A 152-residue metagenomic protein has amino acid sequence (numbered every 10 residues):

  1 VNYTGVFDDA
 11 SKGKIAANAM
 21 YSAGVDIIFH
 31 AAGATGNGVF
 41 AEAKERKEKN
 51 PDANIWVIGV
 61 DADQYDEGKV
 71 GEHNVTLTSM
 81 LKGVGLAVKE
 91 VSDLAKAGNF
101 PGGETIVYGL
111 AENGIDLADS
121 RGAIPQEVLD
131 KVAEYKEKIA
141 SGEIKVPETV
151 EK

Functional and structural regions predicted by a protein language model:
V1-K152: A residue-level marker of the well-folded mature domains of exported/periplasmic proteins
